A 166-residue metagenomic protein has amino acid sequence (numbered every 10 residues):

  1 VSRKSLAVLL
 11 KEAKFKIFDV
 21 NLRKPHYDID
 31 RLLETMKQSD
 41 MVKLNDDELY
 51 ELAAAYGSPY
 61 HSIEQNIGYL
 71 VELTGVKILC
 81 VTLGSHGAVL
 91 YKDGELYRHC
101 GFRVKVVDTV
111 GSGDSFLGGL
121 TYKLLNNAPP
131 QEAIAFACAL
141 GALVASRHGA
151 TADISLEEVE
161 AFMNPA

Functional and structural regions predicted by a protein language model:
V1-Y97, A128, A161, P165-A166: Ribokinase/PfkB-type carbohydrate-kinase core domain
G75-I78, C100-P165: Conserved post-catalytic alpha-helical subdomain immediately downstream of the catalytic base and nucleotide-binding
